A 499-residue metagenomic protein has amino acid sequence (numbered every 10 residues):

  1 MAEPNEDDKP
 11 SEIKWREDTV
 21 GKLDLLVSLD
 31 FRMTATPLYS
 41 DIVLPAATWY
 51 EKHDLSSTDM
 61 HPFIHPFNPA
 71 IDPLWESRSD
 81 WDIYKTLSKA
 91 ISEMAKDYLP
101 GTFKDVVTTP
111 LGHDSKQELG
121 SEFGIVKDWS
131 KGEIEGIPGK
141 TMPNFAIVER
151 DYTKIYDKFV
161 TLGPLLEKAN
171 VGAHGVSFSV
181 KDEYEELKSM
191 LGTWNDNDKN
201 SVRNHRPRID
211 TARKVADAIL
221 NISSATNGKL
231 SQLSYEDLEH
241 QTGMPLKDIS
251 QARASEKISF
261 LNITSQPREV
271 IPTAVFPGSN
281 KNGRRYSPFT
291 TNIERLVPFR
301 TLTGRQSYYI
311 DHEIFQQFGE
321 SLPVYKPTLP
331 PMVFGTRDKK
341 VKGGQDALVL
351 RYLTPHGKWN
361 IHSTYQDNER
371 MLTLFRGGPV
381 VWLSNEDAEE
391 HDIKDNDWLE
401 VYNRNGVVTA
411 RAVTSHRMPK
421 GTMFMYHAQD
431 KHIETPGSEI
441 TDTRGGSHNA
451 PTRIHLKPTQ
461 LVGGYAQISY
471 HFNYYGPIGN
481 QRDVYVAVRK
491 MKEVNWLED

Functional and structural regions predicted by a protein language model:
M1-L38: Glycine-rich phosphate-binding loop of nucleotide-binding enzymes
W15, D24-L25, P69-S92, E400: Phosphate/diphosphate-binding loops
L23-L26, I42-V43, T273, P298 (+5 more regions): Beta-sheet entry/capping signal
S28-D30, A46, P355, L383: Short His-Asn-centered micro-motif
A35-F67: Flexible glycine/proline-rich, aromatic-decorated loop/lid segments
H65-P73, W382-L383: Glycine- and acidic
D82-R150, K214-K257, Q266, H356 (+2 more regions): Long, contiguous, secondary-structure-rich segments that constitute the structural scaffold of globular domains
G120-N368: Long, low-complexity segments enriched in small/aliphatic residues
